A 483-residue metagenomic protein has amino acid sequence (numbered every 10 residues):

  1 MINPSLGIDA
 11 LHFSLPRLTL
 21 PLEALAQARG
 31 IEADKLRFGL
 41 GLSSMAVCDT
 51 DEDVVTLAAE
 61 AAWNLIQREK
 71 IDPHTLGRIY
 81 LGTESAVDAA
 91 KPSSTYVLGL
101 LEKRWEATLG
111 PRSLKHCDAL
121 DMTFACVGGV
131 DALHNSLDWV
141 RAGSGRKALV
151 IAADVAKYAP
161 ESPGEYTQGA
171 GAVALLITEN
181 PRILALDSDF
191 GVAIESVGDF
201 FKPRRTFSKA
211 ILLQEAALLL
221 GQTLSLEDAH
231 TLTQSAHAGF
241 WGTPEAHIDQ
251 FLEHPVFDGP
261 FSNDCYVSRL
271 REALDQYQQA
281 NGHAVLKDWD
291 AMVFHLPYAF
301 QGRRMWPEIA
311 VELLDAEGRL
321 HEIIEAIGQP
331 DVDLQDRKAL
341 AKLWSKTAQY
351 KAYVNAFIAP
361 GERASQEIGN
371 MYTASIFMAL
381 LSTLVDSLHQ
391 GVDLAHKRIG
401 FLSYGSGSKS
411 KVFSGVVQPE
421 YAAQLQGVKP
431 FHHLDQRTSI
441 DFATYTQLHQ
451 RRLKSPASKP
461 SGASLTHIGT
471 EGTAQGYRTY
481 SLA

Functional and structural regions predicted by a protein language model:
M1-D51, E165-S268, E272-D275, S408-A483: Condensing-enzyme catalytic core mediating Claisen C-C bond formation in acyl metabolism
I8, L36, L65, L76-I79 (+7 more regions): Buried hydrophobic positions in well-ordered alpha/beta secondary-structure cores of metabolic enzymes
H12-L15, G82-D88, T123-G129, A152-K157 (+2 more regions): Acidic, glycine-rich active-site loops and adjacent beta-strand->loop/helix elements that engage anionic groups
D34-T56, A86-L149, A153, E312-S375: Conserved catalytic cysteine-centered active-site region of acyl-thioester-dependent Claisen-condensing enzymes
A58-L65, V97, A132-W139, A273-Y277 (+2 more regions): Buried hydrophobic packing segments
A61-G77, R271-D290, P307-E312, A316 (+2 more regions): Phosphate/pyrophosphate-binding loops at sites that engage ATP/ADP/AMP, CoA/4′-phosphopantetheine, polyphosphate
S144-L175, N180: Flexible, glycine-rich active-site loops centered on histidine and acidic residues that chelate a metal or position
F357-I358, L381-D435: Catalytic phosphate/nucleotide-handling subdomain of diverse soluble enzymes
